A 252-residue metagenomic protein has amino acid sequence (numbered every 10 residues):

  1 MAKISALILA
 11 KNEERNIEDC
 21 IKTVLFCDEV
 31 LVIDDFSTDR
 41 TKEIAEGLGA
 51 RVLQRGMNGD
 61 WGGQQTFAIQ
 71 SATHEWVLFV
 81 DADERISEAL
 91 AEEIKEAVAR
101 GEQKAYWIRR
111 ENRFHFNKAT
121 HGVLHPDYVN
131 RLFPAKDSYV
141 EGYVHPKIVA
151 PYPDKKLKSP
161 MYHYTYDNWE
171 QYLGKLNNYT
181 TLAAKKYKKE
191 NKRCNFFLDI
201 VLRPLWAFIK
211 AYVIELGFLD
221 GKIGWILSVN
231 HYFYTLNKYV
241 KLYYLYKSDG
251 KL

Functional and structural regions predicted by a protein language model:
K3-S5: Cell-envelope/extracellular polymer assembly enzymes that use nucleotide-activated donors
L7-F26: Short, well-formed alpha-helical segments that are part of the catalytic scaffolds of diverse glycosyltransferases
N16-E18, D39-L48, A89-L90: Acidic helix N-cap motif at the loop->helix transition within catalytic regions of sugar-transfer enzymes
T23, D34-E43, M57, D81: A conserved acidic beta->alpha catalytic loop
F26, L48-G49, Y128, A150: Short, structured coil segments at secondary-structure junctions
K42-S71: Conserved donor nucleotide-binding strand/loop of the catalytic core
G62-I69, W76, S87-D249: Catalytic-site signature of metal-activated, phosphate-bearing donor transferases, centered on the GT-A/GT-A-like
